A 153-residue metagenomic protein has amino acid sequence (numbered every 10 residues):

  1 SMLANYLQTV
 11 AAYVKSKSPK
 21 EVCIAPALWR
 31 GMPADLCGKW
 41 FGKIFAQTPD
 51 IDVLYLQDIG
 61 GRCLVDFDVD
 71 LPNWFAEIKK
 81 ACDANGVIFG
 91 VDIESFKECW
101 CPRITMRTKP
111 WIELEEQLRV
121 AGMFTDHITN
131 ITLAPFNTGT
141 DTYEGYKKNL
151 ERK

Functional and structural regions predicted by a protein language model:
S1-K153: Glycan-processing catalytic domains of CAZymes
